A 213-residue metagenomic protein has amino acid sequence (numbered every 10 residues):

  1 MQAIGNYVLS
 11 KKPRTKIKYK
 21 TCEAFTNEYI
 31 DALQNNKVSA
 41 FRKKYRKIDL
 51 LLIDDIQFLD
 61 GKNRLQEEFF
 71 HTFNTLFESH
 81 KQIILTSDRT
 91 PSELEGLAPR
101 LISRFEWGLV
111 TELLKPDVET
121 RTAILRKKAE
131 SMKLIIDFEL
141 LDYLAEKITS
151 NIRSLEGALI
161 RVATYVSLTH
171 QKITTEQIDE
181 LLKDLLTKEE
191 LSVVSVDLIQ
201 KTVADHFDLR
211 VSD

Functional and structural regions predicted by a protein language model:
M1-K18: Walker A/P-loop
S10-K11, E28-I53, L59, N63-T75 (+1 more regions): Conserved alpha-helical scaffold flanking the Walker A/P-loop in AAA+ ATPase domains
Y19-K20, L52-D54, Q82-D88: Structural recognition of the conserved hydrophobic beta-strand(s) that form the central parallel beta-sheet of P-loop
I30-Q34, R89-E106: Short regulatory helix/loop adjacent to the ATP-binding pocket of P-loop NTPases
S87, E93-E95, G108-T120: Conserved AAA+ ATPase "SRH/arginine-finger" region at the nucleotide-binding site
R100, G108, T120-I135, Y165: Conserved AAA+ ATPase "sensor/coupling" helix adjacent to the nucleotide-binding pocket
R126-E130, E139-K147, R153-L168, Q177: C-terminal helical "lid" of AAA+/P-loop NTPase domains
T164-D213: Conserved alpha/beta core segments of nucleic-acid transaction machinery
